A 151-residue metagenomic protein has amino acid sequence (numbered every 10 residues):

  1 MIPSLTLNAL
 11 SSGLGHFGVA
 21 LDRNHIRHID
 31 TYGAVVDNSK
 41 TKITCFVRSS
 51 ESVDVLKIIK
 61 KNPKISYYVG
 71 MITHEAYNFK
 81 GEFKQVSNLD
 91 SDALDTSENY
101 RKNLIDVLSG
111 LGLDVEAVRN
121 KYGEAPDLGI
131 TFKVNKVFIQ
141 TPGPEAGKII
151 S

Functional and structural regions predicted by a protein language model:
M1-S4, R48-D54, L113-V115: Charged, amphipathic alpha-helical segments
N8-R48, N78: Short beta-strand segments
L10-G15, K61-P63, P126: A short, compositionally biased
L21-R23, M71-H74, K133: Short, flexible beta-strand-to-coil junctions
H28-T31, K57-I58, G143-E145: Short, glycine/acidic-enriched capping/hinge loops at junctions between secondary-structure elements
G33-H74: A short mixed-secondary-structure module that forms the rim of ligand-binding clefts
A76-S151: Charged, gly/pro-rich active-site loop segments
